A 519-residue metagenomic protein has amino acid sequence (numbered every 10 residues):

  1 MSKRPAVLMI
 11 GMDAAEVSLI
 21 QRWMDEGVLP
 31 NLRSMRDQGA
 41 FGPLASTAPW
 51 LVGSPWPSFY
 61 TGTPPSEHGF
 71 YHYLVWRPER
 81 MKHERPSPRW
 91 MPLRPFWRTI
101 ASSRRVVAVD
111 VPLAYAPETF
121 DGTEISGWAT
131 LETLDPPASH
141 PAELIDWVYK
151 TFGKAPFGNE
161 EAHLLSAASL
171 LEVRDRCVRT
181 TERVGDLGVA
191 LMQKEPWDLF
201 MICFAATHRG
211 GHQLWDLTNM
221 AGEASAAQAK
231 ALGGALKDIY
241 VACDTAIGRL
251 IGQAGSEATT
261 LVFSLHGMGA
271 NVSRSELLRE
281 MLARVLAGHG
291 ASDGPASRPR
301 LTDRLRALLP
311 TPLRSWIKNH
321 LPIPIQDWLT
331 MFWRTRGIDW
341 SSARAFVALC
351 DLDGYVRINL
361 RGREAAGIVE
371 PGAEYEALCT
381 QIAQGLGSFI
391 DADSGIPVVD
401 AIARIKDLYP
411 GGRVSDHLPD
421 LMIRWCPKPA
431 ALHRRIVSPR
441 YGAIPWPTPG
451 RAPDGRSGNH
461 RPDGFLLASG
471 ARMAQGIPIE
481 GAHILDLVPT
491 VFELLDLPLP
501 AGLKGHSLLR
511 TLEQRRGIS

Functional and structural regions predicted by a protein language model:
R4-V7, R105-A108, T180-W215, I423: Active-site regions of oxyanion-processing enzymes, predominantly non-cytosolic
P5, M12, Q21, G39-A45 (+10 more regions): Secreted, luminal/periplasmic, and some membrane-associated catalytic domains that remodel anionic oxygen-ester
E16, Y115, A206-G210, A270 (+1 more regions): Feature marks short, surface-exposed loop/turn motifs that line or immediately flank catalytic pockets and channel
I20-F59, T63, R105-V107: Short, structured active-site-proximal loop/turn typified by the sulfatase FGly-forming signature C/S-X-P-X-R
N31, S58, W147, L277 (+7 more regions): Generic recognition of well-ordered alpha-helical segments
R33-D37, W97-S102, G248, A373-A392 (+2 more regions): Non-catalytic, well-ordered alpha-helical segments in soluble enzyme domains
K194-D238, A242, L352-G354, I358-A373: Active-site His/acidic residue clusters
C426-V488: Low-complexity, glycine/alanine/valine/leucine- and proline-rich hydrophobic stretches
